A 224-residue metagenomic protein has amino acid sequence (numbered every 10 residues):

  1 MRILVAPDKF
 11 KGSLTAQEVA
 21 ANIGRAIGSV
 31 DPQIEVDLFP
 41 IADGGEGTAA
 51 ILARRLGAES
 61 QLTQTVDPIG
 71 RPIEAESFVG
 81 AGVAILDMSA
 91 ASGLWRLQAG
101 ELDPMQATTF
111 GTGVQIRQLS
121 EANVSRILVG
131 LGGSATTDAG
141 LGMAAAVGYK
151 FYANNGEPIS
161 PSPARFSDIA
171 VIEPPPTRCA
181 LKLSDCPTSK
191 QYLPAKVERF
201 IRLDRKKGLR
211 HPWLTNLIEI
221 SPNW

Functional and structural regions predicted by a protein language model:
M1-L131, A135-W224: N-terminal loops that bind phosphate or other acidic moieties and the adjacent beta-alpha structural core
